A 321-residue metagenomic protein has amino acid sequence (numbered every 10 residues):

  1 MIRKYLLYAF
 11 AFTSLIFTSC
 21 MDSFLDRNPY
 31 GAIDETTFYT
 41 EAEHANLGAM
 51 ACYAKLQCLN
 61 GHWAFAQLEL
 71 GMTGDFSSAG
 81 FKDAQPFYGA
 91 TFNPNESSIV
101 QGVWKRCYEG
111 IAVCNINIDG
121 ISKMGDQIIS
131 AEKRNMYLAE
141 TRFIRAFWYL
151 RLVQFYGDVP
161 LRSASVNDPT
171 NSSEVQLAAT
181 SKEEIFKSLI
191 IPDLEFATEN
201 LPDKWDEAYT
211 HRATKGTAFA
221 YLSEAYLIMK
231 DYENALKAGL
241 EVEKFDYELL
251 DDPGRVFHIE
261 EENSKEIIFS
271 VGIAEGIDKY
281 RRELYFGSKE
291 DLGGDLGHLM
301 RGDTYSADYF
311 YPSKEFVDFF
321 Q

Functional and structural regions predicted by a protein language model:
M1-Y30: Bacterial Sec-dependent N-terminal signal peptides
A9-F10, F17, D126-A139, M229-E241: Secondary-structure transition into beta-strands, especially the periplasmic turns and strand N-termini that construct
M21-A84, E195-F196, R212-Q321: An aromatic- and glycine-enriched ligand-binding surface/loop that stacks and positions planar moieties
E41-M50, A54-N60, F81-Y156, L177-S188 (+1 more regions): Conserved, well-structured interaction surfaces
G110, I118, P160-R162, I267-S270: Structural recognition of the beta-strand scaffold that forms the well-ordered cores of secreted hydrolase catalytic
G125, P160-L161, S165, T198-Y209 (+1 more regions): Glycine- and aromatic-rich loop/turn segments at beta-sheet edges
V153-Q154, P160, I228-K230: Short coil/turn linking the two alpha-helices of tandem helical-hairpin repeats
R162-T170, G216-T217: Short, conserved phosphate-binding/catalytic loop or strand-edge motifs used in phosphoryl-/nucleotidyl-transfer
